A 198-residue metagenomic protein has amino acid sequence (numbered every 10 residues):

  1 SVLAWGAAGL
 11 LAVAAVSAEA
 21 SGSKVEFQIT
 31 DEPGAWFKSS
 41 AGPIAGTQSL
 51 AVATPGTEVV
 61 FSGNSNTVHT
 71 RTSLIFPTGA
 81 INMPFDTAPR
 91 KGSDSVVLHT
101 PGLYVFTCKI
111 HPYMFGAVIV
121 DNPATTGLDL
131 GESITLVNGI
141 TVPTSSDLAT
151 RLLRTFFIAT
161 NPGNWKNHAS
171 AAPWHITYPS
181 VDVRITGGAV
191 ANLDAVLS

Functional and structural regions predicted by a protein language model:
S1-L3: N-terminal export leaders
G6-A8, A12-A18: Cleavable N-terminal signal peptides
A18-S198: Extracytoplasmic copper-binding redox domains, predominantly the cupredoxin/blue-copper superfamily
